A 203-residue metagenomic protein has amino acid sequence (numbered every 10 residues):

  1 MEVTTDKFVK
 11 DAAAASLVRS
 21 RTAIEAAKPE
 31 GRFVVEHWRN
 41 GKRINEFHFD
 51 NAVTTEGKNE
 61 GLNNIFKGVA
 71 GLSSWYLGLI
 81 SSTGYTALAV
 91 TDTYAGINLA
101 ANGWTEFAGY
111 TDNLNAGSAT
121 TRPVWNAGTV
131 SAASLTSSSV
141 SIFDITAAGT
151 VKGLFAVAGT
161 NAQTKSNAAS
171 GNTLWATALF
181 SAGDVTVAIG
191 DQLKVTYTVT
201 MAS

Functional and structural regions predicted by a protein language model:
M1-K152, A158-S203: Small cysteine-rich, disulfide-bonded extracellular modules of the LU/uPAR three-finger superfamily and closely related
